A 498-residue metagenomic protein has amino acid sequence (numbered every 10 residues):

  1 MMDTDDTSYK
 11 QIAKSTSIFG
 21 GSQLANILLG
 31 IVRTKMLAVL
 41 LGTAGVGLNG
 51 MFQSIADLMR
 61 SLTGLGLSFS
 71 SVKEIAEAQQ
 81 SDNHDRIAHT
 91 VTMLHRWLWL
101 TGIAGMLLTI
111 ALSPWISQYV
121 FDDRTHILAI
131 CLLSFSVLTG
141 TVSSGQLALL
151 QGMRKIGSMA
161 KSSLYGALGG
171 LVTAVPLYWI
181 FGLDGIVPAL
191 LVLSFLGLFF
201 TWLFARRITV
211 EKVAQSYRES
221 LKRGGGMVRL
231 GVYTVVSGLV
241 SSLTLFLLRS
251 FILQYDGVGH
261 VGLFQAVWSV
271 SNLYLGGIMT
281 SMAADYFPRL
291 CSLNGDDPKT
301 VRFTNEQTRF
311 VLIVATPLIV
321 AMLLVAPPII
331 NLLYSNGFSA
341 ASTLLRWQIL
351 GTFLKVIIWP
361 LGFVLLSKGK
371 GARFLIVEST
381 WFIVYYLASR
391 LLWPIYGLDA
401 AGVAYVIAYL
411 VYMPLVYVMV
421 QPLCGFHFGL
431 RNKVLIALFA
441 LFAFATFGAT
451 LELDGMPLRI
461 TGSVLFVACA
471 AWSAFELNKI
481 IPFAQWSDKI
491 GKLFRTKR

Functional and structural regions predicted by a protein language model:
M1-I12, T201-L245, D285-R302, L423-I436 (+1 more regions): Interhelical loop/hinge segments that connect adjacent transmembrane helices in multipass membrane
M2-D6, F447-R498: Membrane-proximal transmembrane or re-entrant/amphipathic helices at the cytosolic face
D5, Y9, S113-L133, V258 (+2 more regions): Interfacial segments at transmembrane-helix termini and the short loops linking adjacent helices
I12, R96-F246: Hydrophobic transmembrane helix module of multi-pass membrane transport proteins
K14-I31, V46, G166, L190-G197 (+6 more regions): Transmembrane helical elements of multi-pass membrane transporters/channels
A38-G45, R154-G157, A167-F199, A372 (+3 more regions): Membrane-interface helix-loop junctions in multi-pass transport and translocation proteins
L65-S81, G152, V210, V267 (+3 more regions): Helix-loop junctions and terminal segments of transmembrane helices in multi-pass membrane transport/translocation
L138-S162, I349-T380, V420-P422: Membrane-interface junctions at transmembrane-helix termini in multi-pass inner-membrane proteins
